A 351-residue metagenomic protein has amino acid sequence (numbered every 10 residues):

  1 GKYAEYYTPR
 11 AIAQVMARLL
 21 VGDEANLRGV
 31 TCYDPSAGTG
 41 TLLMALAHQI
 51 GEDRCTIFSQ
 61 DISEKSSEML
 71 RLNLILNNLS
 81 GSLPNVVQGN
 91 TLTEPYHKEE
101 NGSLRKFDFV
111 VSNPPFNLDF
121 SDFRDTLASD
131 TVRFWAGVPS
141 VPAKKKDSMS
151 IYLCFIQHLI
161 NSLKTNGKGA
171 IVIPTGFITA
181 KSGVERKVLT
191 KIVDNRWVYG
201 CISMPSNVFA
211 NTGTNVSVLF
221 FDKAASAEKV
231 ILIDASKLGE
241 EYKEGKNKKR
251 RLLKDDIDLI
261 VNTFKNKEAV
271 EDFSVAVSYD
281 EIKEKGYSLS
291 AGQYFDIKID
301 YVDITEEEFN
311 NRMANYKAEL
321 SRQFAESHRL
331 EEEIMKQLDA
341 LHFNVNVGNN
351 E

Functional and structural regions predicted by a protein language model:
K2-S112, N117-S121, D125-A128, I173-G176 (+2 more regions): Conserved S-adenosyl-L-methionine
L104-E351: A conserved structural/catalytic subdomain of Rossmann-like adenosyl-cofactor enzymes
